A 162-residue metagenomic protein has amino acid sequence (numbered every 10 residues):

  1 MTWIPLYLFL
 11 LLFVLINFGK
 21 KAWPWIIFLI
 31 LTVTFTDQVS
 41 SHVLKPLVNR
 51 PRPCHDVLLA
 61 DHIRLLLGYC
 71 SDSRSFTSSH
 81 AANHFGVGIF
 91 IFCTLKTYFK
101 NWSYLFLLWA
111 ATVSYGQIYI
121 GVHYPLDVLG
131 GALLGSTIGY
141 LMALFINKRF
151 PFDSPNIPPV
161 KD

Functional and structural regions predicted by a protein language model:
M1-F9: The first (N-terminal) embedded transmembrane alpha-helix
I4-P5, S41, A82-F85: Membrane-embedded glycan transfer/ligation machinery that uses polyprenyl lipid-linked sugar donors/oligosaccharides
L11-V39: Interfacial segments of alpha-helical transmembrane regions
F18, R64-D162: Membrane-embedded catalytic cores of phosphoryl/pyrophosphoryl-handling enzymes
T32, P46, R50, I91-T94 (+1 more regions): Short hydrophobic alpha-helical module
T34-C54: Transmembrane alpha-helix/helix-exit interface in multi-pass inner-membrane proteins
P53-L67: Interfacial juxtamembrane loops and adjacent helix segments that form the catalytic/substrate-binding surfaces
